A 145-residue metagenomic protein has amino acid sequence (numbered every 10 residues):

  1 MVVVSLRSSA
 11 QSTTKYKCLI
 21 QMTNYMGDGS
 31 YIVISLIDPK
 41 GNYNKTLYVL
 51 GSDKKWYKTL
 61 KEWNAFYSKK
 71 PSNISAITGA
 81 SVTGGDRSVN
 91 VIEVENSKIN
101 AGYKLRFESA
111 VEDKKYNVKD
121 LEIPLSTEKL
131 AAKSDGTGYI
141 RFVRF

Functional and structural regions predicted by a protein language model:
M1-T14: Bacterial Sec-dependent N-terminal signal peptides
T13, R87, N100-K104: Extracellular Ig-like/FN3 beta-sandwich strand-entry sites
K15-M26: Short amphipathic, basic-aromatic surface patches that mediate peripheral association with negatively charged
I20-M22, Y116-F145: Short beta-strand elements
V33-I37, R106-E108: Beta-strand signatures of extracellular beta-sandwich domains
L36-K70: N-terminal, post-signal-peptide region of Sec/Tat-exported proteins
T59-E93: Extended, solvent-exposed segments with strong compositional bias
G79-N90, S97-I99, A110-K119: Short acidic/polar inter-strand loop motif in beta-rich domains
